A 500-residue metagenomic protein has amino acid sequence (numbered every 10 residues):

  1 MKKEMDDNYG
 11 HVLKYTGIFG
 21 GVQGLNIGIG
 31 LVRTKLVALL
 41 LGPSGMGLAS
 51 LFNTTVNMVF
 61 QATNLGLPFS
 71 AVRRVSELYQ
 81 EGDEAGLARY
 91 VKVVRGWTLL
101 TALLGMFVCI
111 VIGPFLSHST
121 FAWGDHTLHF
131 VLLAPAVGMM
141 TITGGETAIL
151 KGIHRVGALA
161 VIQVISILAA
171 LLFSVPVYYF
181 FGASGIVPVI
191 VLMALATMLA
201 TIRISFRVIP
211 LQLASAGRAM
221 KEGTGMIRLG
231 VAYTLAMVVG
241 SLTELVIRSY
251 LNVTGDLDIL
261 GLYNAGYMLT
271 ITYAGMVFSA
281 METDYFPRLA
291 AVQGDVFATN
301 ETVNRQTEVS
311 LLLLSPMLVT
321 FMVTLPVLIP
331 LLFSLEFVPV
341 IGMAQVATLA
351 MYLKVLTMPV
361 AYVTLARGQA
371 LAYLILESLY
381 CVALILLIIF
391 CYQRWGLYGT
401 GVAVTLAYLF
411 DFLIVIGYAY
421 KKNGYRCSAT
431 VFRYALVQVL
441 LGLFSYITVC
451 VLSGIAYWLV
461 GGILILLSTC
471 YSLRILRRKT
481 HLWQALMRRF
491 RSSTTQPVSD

Functional and structural regions predicted by a protein language model:
M1-G30, F52, E84-V93, A216-A236 (+2 more regions): N-terminal membrane topogenesis motif
M1-V12, I190, T201-E244, D284-E301 (+2 more regions): Interhelical loop/hinge segments that connect adjacent transmembrane helices in multipass membrane
V12, G96-L245: Hydrophobic transmembrane helix module of multi-pass membrane transport proteins
Y15-L31, M46, S166, I190-T197 (+6 more regions): Transmembrane helical elements of multi-pass membrane transporters/channels
L65-E81, G152, P210, G266 (+2 more regions): Helix-loop junctions and terminal segments of transmembrane helices in multi-pass membrane transport/translocation
K92-F121, L171-L172, Y179, L199 (+5 more regions): Alpha-helical transmembrane segments of multi-pass membrane transport and lipid-handling proteins
G138-I162, S184, T348-L379, A419-K421: Membrane-interface junctions at transmembrane-helix termini in multi-pass inner-membrane proteins
Y380, A429-H481, S499-D500: Transmembrane alpha-helical segments of multi-pass transport proteins
